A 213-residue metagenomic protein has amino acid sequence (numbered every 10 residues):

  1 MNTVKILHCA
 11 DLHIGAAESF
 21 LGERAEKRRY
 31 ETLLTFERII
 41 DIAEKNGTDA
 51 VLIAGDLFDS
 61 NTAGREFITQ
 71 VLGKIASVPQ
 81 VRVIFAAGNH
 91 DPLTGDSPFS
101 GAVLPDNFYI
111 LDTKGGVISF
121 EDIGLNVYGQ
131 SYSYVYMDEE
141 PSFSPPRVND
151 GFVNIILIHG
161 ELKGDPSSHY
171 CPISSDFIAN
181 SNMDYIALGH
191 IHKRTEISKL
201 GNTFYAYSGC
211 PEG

Functional and structural regions predicted by a protein language model:
M1-Q70: N-terminal active-site segment of His-dependent metallophosphoesterases
A50, D59-G213: His/Asp/Glu-rich metal-coordinating catalytic cores of metallo-dependent phosphodiesterases/hydrolases acting on
